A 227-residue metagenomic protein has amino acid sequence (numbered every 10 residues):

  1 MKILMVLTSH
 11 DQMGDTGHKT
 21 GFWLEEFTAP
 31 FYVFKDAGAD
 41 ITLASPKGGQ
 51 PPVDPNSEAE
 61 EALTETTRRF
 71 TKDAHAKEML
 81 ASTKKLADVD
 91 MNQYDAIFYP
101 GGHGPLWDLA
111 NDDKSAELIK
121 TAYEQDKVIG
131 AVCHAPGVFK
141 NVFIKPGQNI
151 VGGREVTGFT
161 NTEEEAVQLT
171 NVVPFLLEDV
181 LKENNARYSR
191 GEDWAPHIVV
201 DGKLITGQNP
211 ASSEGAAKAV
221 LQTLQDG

Functional and structural regions predicted by a protein language model:
M1-Q125, G137-G227: Extended, subdomain-level signal for the structured scaffold at the beginning of enzyme domains
D126-G130: Conserved, well-structured core segments that form or line functional sites
C133: Alpha-helical segment proximal to the catalytic Tyr-Lys
